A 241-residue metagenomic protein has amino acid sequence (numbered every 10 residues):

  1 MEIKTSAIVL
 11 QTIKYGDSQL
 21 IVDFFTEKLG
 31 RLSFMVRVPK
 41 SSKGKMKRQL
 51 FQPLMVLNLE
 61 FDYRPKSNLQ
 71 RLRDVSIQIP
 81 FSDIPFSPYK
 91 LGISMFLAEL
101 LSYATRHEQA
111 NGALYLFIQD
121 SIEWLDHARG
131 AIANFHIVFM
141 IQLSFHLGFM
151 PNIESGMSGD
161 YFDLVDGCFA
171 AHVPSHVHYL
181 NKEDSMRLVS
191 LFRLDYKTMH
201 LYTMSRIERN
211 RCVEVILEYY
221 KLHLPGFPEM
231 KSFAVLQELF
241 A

Functional and structural regions predicted by a protein language model:
M1-A241: Non-catalytic alpha-helical scaffolds and adjoining flexible linkers that form interface surfaces for assembly
